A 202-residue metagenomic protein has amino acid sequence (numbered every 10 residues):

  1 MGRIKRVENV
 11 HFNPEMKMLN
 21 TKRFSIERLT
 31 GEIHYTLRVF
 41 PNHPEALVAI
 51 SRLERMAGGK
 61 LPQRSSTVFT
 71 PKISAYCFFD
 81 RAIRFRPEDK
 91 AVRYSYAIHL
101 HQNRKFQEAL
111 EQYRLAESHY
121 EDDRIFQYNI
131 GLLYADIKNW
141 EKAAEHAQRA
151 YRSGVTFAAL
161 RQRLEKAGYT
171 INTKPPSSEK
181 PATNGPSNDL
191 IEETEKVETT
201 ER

Functional and structural regions predicted by a protein language model:
V39, F85, S118-H119, R152-S153: Structural marker of alpha-solenoid helical repeat scaffolds
A46, V92, F126, A159-L160: TPR alpha-solenoid repeat register
A49-R52, S95, N129, R163-L164: Canonical tetratricopeptide repeat
A135-A158: TPR/TPR-like (Sel1-like) alpha-helical repeat modules
